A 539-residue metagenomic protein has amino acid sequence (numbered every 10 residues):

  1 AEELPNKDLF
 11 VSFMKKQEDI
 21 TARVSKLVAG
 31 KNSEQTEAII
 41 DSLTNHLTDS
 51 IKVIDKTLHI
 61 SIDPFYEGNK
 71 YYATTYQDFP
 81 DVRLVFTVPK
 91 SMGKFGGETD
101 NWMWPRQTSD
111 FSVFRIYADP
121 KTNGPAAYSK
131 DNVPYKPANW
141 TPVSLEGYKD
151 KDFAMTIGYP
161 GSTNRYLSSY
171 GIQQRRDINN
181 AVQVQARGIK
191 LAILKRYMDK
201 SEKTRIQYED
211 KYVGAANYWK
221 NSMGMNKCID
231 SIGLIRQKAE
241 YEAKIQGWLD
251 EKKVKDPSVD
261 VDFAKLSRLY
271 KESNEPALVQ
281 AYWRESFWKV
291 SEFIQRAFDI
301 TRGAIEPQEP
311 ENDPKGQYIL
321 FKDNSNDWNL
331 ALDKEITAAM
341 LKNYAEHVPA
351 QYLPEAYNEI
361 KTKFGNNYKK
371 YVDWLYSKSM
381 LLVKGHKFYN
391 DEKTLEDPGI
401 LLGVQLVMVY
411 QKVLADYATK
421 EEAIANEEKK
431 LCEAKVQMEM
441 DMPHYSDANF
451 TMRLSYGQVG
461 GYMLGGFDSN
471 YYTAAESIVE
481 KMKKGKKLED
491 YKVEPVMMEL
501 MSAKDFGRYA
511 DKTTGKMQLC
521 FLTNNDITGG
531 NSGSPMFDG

Functional and structural regions predicted by a protein language model:
A1-G539: Terminal presequence/propeptide segments associated with secretion/organelle targeting and zymogen/polyprotein
